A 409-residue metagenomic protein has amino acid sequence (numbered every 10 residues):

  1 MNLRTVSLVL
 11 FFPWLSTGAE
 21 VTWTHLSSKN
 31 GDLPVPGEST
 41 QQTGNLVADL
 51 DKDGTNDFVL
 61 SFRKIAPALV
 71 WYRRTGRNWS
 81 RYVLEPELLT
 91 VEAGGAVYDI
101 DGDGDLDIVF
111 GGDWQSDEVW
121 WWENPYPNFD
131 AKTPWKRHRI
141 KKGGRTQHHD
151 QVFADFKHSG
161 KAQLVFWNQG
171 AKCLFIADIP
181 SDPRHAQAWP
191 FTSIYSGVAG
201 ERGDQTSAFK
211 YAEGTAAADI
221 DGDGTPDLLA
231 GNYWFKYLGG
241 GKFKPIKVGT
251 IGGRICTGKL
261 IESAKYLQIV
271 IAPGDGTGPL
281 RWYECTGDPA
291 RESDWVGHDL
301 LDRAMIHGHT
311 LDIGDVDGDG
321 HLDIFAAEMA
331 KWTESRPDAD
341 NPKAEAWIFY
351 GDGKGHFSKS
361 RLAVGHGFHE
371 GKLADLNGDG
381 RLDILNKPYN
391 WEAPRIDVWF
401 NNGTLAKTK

Functional and structural regions predicted by a protein language model:
M1-N2: N-terminal secretory signal peptides that target proteins for export/translocation
T5-W14: Sec-dependent N-terminal signal peptides
G18-K409: Beta-propeller-forming repeat regions
